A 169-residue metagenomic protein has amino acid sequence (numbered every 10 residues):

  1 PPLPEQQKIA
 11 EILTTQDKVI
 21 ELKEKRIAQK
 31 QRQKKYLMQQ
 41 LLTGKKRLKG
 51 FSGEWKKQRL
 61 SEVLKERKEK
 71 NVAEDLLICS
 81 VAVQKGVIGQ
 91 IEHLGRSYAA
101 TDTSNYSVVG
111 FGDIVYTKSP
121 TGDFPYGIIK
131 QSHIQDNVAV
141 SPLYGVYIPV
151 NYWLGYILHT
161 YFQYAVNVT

Functional and structural regions predicted by a protein language model:
P1, R47-K49, A100: Short, recurring structural edge motifs at helix starts
P1-P4, L41, V166-T169: Short, flexible domain-boundary/linker segments around small modular repeats
L3, K49-N71: Non-catalytic DNA-recognition/assembly elements of restriction-modification systems
K8, T15-K18, L22-Q58: Short amphipathic coiled-coil heptad-repeat segments
L37, C79-A82, F162: Short alpha-helical scaffolding segments that buttress acidic/His motifs in well-ordered protein cores
L41, V63-R67, F162, V166: Hydrophobic aliphatic residues
S61-I114, V146: Sequence-specific dsDNA recognition surfaces
S104-N167: A short beta-sheet element
